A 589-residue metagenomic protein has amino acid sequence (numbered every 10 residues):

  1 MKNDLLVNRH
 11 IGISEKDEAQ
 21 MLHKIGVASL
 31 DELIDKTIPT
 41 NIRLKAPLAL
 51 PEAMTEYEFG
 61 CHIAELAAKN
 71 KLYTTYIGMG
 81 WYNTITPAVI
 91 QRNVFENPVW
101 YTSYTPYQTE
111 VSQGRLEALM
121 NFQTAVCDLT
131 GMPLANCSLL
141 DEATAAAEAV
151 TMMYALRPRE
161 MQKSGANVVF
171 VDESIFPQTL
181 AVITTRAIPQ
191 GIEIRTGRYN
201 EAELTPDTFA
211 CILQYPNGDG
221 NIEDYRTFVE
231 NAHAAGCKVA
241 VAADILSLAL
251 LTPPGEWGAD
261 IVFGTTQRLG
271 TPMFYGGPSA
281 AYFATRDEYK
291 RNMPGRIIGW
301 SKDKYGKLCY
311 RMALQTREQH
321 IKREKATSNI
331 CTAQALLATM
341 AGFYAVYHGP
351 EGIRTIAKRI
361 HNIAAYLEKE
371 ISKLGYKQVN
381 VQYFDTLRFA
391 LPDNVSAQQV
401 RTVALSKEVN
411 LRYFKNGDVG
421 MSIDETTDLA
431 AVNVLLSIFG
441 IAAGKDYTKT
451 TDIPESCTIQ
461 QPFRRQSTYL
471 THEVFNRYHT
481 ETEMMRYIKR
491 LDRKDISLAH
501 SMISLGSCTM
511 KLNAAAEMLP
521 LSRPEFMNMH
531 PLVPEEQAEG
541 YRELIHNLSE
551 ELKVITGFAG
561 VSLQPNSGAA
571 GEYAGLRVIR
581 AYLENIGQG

Functional and structural regions predicted by a protein language model:
M1-I13, D17-M21: Charged, compositionally biased N-terminal leader segments and the immediate start of the first structured element
I38-N121, C127, I321, I459-H546: N-terminal entrance/gating region of PLP-dependent enzymes' catalytic architecture
N97-T109, C127-M132, K163-A166, I194 (+7 more regions): Gly-rich Lys/Arg/Thr-decorated short loops/hinges at beta-loop-alpha junctions or inter-strand turns that position
Y107-V111, D128-A147, L552-G575: Short loop-beta-helix segment that forms the pyridoxal 5′-phosphate
T144-R311, I371, G375, F384 (+4 more regions): Conserved PLP-enzyme active-site core in the AAT-like
L269-E370, L374, V379-V381: Active-site C-terminal subdomain of aminotransferase-like
T271-A284, E288-Y289, A333-L337, S422 (+2 more regions): Conserved phosphate/anionic-ligand binding catalytic regions in large, soluble enzymes, centered on
H361, L374-V403, I423-T426: Conserved PLP-binding catalytic core of the aspartate aminotransferase-like
